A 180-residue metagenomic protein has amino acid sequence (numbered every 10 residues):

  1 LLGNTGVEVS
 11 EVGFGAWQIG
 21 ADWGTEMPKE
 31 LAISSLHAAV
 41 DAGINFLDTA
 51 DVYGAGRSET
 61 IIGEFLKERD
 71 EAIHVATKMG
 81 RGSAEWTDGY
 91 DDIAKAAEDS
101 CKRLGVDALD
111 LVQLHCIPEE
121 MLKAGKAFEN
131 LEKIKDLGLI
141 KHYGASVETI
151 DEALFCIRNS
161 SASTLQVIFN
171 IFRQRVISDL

Functional and structural regions predicted by a protein language model:
L1-I73: N-terminal binding-site loop/beta-alpha segment at the start of enzyme catalytic domains that lines or forms
V9-G13, N45-F46, A72-K78, A108-Q113 (+2 more regions): Structural preference for beta-strand elements that scaffold enzyme active sites
W17-I19, A50-V52, K78-G82, L114-I117 (+2 more regions): Active-site beta-loop-alpha junctions enriched in small/polar residues
E26-A39, D88-L104, V147-F155: Short, acidic/polar
A50-E59, G82-T87, E119-K123, N170-R175: Acidic-and-aromatic substrate-binding clefts and catalytic sites of carbohydrate-active enzymes
E68-D91, H115-C116: Structural motif corresponding to the early beta-alpha repeats
D92-Q113, K133-L137: CE4/NodB-like, metal-dependent polysaccharide N-deacetylase domain that modifies extracellular/periplasmic N-acetylated
C116-L180: Beta/alpha (TIM)-barrel catalytic core signal, keyed to glycine-rich beta->alpha loops juxtaposed to Asp/Glu that bind
